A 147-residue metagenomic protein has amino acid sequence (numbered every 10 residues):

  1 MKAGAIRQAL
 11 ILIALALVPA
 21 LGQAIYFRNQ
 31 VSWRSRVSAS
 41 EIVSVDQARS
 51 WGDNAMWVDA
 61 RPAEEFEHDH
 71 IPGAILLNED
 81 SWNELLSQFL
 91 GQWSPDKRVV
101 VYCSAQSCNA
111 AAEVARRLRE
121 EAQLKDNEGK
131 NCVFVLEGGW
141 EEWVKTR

Functional and structural regions predicted by a protein language model:
M1-H68: Flexible, polar/low-complexity N-terminal or interdomain linker segments that lie immediately upstream of folded
W33, W140-W143: Signature tryptophan residues that serve as conserved aromatic anchors
Q47-W51, E84-P95: Short amphipathic alpha-helix with an adjacent loop that forms part of the alpha/beta core around
D53, P72, E128-C132: A short helix-to-beta-strand connector/capping loop
M56, A60-N78, Q92-C103: Mid-length scaffold segments of soluble, non-membrane domains
Q88-E141: Catalytic cysteine-centered active loop of the rhodanese-like fold, especially the PTP/DSP P-loop
T146-R147: Active-site neighborhoods of enzymes that stabilize oxyanions during catalysis
